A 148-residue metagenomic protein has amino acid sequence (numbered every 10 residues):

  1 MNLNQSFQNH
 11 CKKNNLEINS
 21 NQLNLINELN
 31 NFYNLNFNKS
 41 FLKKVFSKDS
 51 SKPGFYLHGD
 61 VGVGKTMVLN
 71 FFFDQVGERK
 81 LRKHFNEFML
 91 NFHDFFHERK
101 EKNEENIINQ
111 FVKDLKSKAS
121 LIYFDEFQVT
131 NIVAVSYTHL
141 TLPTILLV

Functional and structural regions predicted by a protein language model:
L16-L42: N-terminal pre-Walker A segment at the start of P-loop NTPase domains
S50-F55: Pre-Walker A (Motif I) flank of P-loop NTPase domains
H58-D60: Residues at the beta-strand->loop junction immediately N-terminal to the Walker
K65: Conserved lysine of the Walker
V68: Hydrophobic positions on the alpha1 helix immediately C-terminal to the Walker A/P-loop
N86-L115: Short glycine-rich substrate-engagement loop in P-loop NTPases that contacts/grips substrate
E104-V133: Conserved nucleotide-sensing/catalytic segment adjacent to the nucleotide-binding pocket in NTP-handling enzymes
T138-T144: Conserved small/polar residues in nucleotide/adenosyl-binding loops
